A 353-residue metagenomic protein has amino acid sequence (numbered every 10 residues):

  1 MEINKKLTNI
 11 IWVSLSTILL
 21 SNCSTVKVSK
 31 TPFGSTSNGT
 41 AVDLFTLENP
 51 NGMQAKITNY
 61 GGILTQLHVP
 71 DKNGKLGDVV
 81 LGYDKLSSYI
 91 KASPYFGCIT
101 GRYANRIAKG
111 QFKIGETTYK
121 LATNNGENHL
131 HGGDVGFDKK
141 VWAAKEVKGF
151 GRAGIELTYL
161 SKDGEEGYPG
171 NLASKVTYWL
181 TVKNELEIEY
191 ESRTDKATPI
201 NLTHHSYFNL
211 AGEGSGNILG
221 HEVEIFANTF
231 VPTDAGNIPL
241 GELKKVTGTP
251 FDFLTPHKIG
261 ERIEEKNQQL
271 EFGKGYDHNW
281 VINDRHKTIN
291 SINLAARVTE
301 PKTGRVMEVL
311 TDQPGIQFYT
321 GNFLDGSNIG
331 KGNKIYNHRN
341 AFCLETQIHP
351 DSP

Functional and structural regions predicted by a protein language model:
E2-I11: Bacterial N-terminal signal peptides that target proteins for export
W12-S21: Bacterial N-terminal signal peptides
S24-P353: An exposed, glycine/acidic-rich loop-and-rim segment of catalytic or binding clefts
